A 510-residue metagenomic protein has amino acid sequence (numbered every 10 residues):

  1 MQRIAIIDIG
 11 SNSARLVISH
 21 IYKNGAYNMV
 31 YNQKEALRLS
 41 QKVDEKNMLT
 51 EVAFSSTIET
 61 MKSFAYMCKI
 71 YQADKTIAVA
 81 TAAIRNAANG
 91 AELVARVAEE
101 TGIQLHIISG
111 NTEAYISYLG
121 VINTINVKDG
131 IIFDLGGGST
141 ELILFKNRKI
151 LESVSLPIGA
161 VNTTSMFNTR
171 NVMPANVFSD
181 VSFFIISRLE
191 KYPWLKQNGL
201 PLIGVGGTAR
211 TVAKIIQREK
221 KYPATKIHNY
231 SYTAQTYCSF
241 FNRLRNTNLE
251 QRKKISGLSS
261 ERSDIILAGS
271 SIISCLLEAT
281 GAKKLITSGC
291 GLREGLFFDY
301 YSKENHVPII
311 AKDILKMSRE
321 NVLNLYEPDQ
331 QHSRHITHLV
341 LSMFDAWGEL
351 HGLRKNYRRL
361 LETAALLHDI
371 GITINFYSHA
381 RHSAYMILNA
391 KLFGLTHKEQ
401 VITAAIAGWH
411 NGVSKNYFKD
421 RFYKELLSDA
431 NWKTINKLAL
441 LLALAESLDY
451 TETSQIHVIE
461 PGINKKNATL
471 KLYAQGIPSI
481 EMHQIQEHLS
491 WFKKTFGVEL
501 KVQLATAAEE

Functional and structural regions predicted by a protein language model:
M1-N28, V121, I125-L156, G207-T211: Gly/Thr-rich phosphate-binding beta-strand-loop-beta motif of the actin/hexokinase/Hsp70
Q2-E99, Q104, I185-I186: Conserved phosphate-binding loops in N-terminal lobes of ATP-dependent enzymes of the actin/Hsp70/sugar-kinase
I21-Y22, R218-K221, Q486-S490: Short, solvent-exposed amphipathic alpha-helical segments in soluble enzyme and RNA/protein-processing domains
K42-M67, T81-A87, T101-I122, V127-D129 (+4 more regions): Helical "lid/coupling" subdomains associated with nucleotide-phosphate turnover
Y450-Q455, T495-V498: Short secondary-structure junctions
L472-A474: Short beta-strand-to-loop capping motifs
I480-E499: Short, non-transmembrane amphipathic alpha-helical segments
F496-E510: A short amphipathic beta-strand at an alpha->beta junction
